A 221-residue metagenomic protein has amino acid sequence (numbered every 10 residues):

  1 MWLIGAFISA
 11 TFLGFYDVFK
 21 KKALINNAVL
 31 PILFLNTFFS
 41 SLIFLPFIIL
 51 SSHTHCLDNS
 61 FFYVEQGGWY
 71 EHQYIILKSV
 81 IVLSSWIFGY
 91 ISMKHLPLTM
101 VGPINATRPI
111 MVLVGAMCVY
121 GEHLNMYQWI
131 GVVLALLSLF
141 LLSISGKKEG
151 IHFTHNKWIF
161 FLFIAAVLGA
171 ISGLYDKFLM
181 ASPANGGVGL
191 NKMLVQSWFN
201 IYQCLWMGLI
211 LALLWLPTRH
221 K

Functional and structural regions predicted by a protein language model:
M1-K20, I25-L30, F34-L96, I144-F163 (+2 more regions): Membrane-interface interhelical linkers
M1-T11, I110-G173, K177, A181: Juxtamembrane helix-loop boundary signature in multi-pass membrane transporters
K78-V82, Y90-L142, L194-S197, I201 (+1 more regions): Specific alpha-helical transmembrane segments that line the substrate/conduction pathway and gating interfaces
A166, A170, G186-K192, Q196: A short glycine-/small-residue-rich loop at the edge of a beta-strand within enzyme catalytic domains
